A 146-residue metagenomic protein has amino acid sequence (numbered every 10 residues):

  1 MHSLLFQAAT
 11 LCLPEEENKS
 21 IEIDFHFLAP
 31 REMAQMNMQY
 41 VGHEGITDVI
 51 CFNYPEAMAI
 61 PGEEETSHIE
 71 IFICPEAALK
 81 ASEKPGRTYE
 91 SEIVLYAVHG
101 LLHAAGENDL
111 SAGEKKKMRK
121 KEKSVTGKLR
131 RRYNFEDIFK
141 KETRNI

Functional and structural regions predicted by a protein language model:
M1-V94, L102-I146: An acidic/histidine-cluster motif and surrounding catalytic segment that typifies divalent-metal-assisted enzyme active
